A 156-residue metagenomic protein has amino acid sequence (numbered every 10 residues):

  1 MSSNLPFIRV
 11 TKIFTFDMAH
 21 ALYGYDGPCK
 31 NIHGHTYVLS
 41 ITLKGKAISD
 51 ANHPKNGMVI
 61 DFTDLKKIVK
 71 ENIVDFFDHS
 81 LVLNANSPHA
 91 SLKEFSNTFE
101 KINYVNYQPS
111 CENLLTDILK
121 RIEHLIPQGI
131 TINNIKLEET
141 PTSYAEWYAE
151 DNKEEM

Functional and structural regions predicted by a protein language model:
M1-M156: Charge-rich, low-complexity N-terminal segments
